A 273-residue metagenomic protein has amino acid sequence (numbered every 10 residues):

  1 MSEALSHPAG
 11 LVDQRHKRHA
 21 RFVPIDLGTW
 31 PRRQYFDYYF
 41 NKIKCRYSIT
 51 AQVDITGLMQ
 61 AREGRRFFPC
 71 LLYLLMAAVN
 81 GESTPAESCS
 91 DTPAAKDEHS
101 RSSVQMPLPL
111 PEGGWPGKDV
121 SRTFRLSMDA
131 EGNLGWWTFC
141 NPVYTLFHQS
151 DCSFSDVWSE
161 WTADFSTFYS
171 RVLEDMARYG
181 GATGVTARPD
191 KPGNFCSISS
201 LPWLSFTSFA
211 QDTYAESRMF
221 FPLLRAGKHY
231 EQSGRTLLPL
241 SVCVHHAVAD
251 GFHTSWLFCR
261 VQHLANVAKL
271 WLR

Functional and structural regions predicted by a protein language model:
E3, G10, P85-W158, T186-N194: Small-residue-rich loop/turn and linker elements
P8-R15, I25, A51, A61 (+3 more regions): Aromatic-residue-lined binding/catalytic grooves and analogous aromatic/hydrophobic interfacial grooves in multimeric
V12-A51, T186, P192-L237: Flexible, Gly/Pro-enriched loop and linker segments at secondary-structure and domain junctions
Y39-Q60, F139-A163, L237-C243: Acyl/amide activation-and-transfer machinery of modular secondary-metabolite enzymes
G57, L146-L204: Helical lid/core segments from catalytic subdomains that handle acyl or acyl-like groups
M59-S83, K228, L238-L257: Acyl activation and transfer enzymes in specialized metabolism, enriched for ANL adenylate-forming modules
L75, Y169-M176, L257-A265: Short amphipathic C-terminal alpha-helix that caps PH/PH-like domains
H263-R273: Flexible helix-coil linker/hinge segments at domain or subdomain boundaries
